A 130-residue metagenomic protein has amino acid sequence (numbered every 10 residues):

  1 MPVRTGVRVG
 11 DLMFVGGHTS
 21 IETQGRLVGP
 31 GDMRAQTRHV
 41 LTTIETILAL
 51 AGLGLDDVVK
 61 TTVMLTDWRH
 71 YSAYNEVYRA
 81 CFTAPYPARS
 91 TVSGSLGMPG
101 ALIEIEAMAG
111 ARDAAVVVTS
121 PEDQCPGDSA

Functional and structural regions predicted by a protein language model:
M1-A130: Short, polar/acidic, helix-capping and beta-turn segments at strand->helix junctions that line the mouths
